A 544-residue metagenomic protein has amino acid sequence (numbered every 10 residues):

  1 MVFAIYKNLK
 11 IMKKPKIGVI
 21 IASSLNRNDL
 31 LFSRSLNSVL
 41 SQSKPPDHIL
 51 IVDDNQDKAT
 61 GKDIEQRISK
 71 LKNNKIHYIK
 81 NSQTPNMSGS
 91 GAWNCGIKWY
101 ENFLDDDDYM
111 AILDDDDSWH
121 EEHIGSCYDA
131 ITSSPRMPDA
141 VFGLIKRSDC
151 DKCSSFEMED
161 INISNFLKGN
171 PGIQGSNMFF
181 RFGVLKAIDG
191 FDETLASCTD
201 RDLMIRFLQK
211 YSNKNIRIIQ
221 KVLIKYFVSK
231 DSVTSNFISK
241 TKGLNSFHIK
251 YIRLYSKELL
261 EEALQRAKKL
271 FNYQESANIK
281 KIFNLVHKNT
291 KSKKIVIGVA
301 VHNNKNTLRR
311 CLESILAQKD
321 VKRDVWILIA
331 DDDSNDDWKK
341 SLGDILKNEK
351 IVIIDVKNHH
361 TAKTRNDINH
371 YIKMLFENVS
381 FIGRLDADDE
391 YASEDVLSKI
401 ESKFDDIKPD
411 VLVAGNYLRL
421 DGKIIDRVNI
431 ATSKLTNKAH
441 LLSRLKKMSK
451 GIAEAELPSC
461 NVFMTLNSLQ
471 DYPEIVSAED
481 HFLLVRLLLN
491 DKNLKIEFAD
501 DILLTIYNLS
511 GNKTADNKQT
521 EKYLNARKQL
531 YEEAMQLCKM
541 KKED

Functional and structural regions predicted by a protein language model:
R27-S41, N304-A317: Short, well-formed alpha-helical segments that are part of the catalytic scaffolds of diverse glycosyltransferases
D53-I64, Q83-P85, A330-K340, N358: A conserved acidic beta->alpha catalytic loop
S82-N102, V356-M374: Glycine-rich, basic loop-to-helix element that forms the pyrophosphate-binding segment of sugar-nucleotide handling
L104-S118, V379-E390: Short beta-strand-to-loop acidic/aromatic patch adjacent to the donor-nucleotide binding site
E122-S154, D395-V428: Conserved donor NDP-sugar-binding/catalytic core segment of glycosyltransferases
L144, N215-L223, G415, K495-L503: Catalytic beta-strand/loop signature of glycosyltransferases that borders the donor
S197-L203, S477-V485: Acidic donor-binding loop at a coil-to-helix junction in glycosyltransferase catalytic cores that engages
V222, Y226-S229, S235-A263, I502 (+2 more regions): Catalytic core of nucleotide-sugar-dependent glycosyltransferases
